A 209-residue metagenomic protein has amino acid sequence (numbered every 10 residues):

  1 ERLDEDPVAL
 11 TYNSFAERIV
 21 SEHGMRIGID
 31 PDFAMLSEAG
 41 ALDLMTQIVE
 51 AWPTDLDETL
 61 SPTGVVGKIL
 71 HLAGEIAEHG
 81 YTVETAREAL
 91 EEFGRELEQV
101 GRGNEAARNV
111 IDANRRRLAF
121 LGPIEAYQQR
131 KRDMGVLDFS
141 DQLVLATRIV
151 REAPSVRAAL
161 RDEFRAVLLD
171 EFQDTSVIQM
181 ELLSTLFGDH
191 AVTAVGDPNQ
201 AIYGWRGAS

Functional and structural regions predicted by a protein language model:
E1-L72: Conserved P-loop NTPase-based nucleic-acid remodeling module centered on helicase motor cores
V8, F33-A41, M45, A73 (+1 more regions): Conserved helicase NTPase motor core
G24, T54, E78-Y81, S155 (+1 more regions): Generic structural signal for secondary-structure transition and capping sites
G24-M25, G103, T193-D197: Short acidic (Asp/Glu) and glycine-rich catalytic loops that position anionic groups and cofactors
D30, D55-T59, V83, M134-L137 (+1 more regions): Short, polar/charged, Gly/Pro-enriched helix-capping and turn/loop motifs at alpha-helix termini and inter-helix linkers
A41-K131: Coupling/switch/interface segments within P-loop NTPase motor domains and analogous charged loops in nucleic-acid
